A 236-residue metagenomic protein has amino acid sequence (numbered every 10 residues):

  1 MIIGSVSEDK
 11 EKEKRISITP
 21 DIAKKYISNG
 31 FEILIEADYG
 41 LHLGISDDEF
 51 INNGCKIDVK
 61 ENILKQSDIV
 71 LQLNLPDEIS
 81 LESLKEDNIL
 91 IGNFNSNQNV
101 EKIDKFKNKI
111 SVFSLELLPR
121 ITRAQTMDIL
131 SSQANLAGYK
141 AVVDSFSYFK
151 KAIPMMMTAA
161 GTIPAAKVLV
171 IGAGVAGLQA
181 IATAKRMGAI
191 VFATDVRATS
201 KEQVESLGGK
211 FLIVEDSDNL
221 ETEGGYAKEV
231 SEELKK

Functional and structural regions predicted by a protein language model:
I2, E78-K167: Glycine/serine-rich phosphate-binding loop and adjoining beta1-alpha1 elements at the start of nucleotide-handling
I2-K109: An N-terminal-biased, well-structured beta-alpha scaffold segment characteristic of Rossmann-like dinucleotide-binding
V6-G40, P154-K236: Glycine-rich phosphate/diphosphate-binding loop of Rossmann-like nucleotide-binding domains
A37, K60, N93-N95, L115-L118 (+2 more regions): Short beta->alpha connector loops at strand-helix junctions that form conserved, small/polar/Pro-enriched
F50-G54, L130-Q133, G209-I213, E229-V230: Short, hinge-like loop/turn segments at secondary-structure boundaries
I57-I69, G138-Y148, S217-E232, K236: Short, basic, helix/turn surface patches
Q66-D68, V100-D104, T122-T126, Q203-V204 (+1 more regions): Short, charged, surface-exposed secondary-structure boundary motifs
